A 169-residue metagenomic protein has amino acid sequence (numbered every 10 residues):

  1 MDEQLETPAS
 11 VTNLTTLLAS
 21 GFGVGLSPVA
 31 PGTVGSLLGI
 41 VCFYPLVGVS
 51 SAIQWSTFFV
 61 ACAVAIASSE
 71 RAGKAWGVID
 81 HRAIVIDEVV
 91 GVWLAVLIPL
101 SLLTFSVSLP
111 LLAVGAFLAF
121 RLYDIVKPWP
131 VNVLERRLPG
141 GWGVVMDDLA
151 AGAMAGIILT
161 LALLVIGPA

Functional and structural regions predicted by a protein language model:
M1-Q4, S108, V114-A116: Active-site-proximal helix-loop elements at catalytic-domain edges
M1-S10, T104, I166-A169: Short, low-complexity, intrinsically disordered N-terminal peptides in bacterial proteins
D2-V34, A67-V96, R121-M154: Interhelical loop and helix-boundary elements at the membrane-water interface of polytopic inner-membrane proteins
A19, G23, L38-L46: Short amphipathic alpha-helical segments enriched in leucine
G35, G39, F43, T57 (+9 more regions): Alpha-helical transmembrane segments in multi-pass membrane proteins
F43-S56, V96-L112, T160-A169: Helix-coil boundary and interhelical linker segments in multi-pass alpha-helical membrane proteins
S108-A113, P128, N132: Short, amphipathic alpha-helical segments
